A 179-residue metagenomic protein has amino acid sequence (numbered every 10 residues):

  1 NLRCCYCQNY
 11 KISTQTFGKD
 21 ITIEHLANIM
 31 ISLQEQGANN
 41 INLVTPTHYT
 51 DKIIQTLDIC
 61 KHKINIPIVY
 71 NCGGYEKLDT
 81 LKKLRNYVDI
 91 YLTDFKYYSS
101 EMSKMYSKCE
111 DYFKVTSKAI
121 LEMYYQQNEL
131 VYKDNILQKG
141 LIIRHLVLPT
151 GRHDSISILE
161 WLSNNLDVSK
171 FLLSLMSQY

Functional and structural regions predicted by a protein language model:
N1-D20: Canonical Radical SAM [4Fe-4S] cluster-binding loop centered on the CxxxCxxC motif and its immediate flanking residues
I23-H25: Glycine-rich anion/phosphate-binding loops
N28-Y179: Conserved AdoMet/S-adenosylmethionine-binding subsite of the radical SAM
